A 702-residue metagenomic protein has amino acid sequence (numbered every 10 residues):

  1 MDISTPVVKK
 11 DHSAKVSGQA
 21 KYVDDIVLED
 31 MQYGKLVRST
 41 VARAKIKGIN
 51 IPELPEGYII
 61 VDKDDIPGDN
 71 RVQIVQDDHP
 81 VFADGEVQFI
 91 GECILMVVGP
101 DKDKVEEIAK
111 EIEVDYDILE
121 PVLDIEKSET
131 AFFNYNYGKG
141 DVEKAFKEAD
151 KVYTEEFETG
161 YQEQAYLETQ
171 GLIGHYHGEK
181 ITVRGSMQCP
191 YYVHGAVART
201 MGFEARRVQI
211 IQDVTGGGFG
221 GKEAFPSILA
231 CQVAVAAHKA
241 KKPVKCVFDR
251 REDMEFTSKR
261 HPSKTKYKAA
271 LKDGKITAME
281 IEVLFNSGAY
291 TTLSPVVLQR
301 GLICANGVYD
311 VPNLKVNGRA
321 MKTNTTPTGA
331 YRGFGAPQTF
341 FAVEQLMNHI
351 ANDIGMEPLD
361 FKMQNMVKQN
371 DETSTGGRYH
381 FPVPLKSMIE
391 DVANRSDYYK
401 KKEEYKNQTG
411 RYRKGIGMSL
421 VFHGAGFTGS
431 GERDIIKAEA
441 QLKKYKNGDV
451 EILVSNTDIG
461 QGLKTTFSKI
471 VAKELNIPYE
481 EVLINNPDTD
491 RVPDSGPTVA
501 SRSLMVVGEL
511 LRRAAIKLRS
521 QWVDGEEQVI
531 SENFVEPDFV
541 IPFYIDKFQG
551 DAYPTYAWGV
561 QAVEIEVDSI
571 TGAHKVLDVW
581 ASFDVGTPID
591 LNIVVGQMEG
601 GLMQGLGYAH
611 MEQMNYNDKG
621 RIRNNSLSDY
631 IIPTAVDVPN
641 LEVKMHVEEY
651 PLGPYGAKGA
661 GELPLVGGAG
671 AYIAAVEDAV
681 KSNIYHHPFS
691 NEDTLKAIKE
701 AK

Functional and structural regions predicted by a protein language model:
M1-F133, V152, L229, K239: Flexible, low-hydrophobicity surface segments
T5, D11-S17, Y135, G140-L172 (+3 more regions): Glycine-rich loop/linker segments at domain edges
K10-A14, K110-D117, Q188, G195 (+7 more regions): Extended active-site and interfacial segments that coordinate phosphate-rich ligands in large catalytic machineries
K63-D65, G202-R207, A237-V244, L298-H423 (+2 more regions): C-terminal catalytic domains of large/alpha subunits in multi-subunit enzymes
R71-V75, I108-E111, H194-A196, F219-F225 (+11 more regions): Short acidic, glycine/serine/threonine-rich loops at helix termini
P100, K242-S287, G508-Q528: Phosphate/diphosphate-binding loops
Q188, T428-E451: Active-site-adjacent "gating/activation" loops or surface patches in catalytic cores
V214, G218-K241, K245-F248, L463-V471: Thiamine diphosphate
